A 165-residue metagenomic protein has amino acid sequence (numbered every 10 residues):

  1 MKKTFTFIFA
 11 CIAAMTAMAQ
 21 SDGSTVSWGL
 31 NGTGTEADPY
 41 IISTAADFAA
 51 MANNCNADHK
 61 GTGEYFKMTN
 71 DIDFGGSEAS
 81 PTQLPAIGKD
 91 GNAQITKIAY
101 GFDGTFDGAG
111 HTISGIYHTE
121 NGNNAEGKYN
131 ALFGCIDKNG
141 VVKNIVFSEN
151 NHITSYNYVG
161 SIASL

Functional and structural regions predicted by a protein language model:
M1-Q20: Bacterial Sec-dependent N-terminal signal peptides
Q20-L165: Surface-exposed repetitive/solenoidal architectures
